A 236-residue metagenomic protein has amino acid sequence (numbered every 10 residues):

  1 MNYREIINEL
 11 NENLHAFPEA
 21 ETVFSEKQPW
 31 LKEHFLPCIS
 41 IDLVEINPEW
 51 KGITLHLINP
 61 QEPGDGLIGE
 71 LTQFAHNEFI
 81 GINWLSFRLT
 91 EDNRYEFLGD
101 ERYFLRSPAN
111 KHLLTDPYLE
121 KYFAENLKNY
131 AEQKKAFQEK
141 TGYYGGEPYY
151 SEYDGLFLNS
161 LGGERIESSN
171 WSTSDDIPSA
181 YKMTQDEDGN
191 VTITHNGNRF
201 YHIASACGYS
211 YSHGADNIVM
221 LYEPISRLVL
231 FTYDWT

Functional and structural regions predicted by a protein language model:
M1-T236: Long compositionally biased, domain-poor regions of proteins
